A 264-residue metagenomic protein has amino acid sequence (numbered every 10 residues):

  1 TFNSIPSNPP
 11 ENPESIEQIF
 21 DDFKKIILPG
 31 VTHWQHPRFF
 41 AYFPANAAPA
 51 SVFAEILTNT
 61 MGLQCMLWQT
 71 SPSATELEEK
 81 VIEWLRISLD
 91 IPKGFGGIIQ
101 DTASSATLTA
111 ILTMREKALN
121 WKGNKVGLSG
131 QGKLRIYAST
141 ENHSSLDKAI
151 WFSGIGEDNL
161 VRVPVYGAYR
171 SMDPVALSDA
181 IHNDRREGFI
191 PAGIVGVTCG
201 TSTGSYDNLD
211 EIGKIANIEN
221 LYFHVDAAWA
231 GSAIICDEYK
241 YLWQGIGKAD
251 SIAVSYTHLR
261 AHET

Functional and structural regions predicted by a protein language model:
T1-G94: N-terminal entrance/gating region of PLP-dependent enzymes' catalytic architecture
A74, G97-S104, A138-S139, V197: Active-site nucleophile and cofactor-binding loops and adjacent substrate-binding regions of central metabolic enzymes
E78, I82, G96-G127, L146-A149: Conserved beta-loop-alpha segment that forms the PLP phosphate-binding cup at the N-terminus of a helix
T109-L112, K148-W151, G204-N208, A233-Y239: Short acidic, glycine/serine/threonine-rich loops at helix termini
G123-N124, S129-C199, T203, E211: PLP-dependent aminotransferase-class I/II
S205-C236: Catalytic PLP-binding core of fold-type I/II PLP enzymes
Y239-Y256: Conserved active-site segment immediately N-terminal to the catalytic lysine that forms the internal aldimine
T257-T264: Conserved small/polar residues in nucleotide/adenosyl-binding loops
